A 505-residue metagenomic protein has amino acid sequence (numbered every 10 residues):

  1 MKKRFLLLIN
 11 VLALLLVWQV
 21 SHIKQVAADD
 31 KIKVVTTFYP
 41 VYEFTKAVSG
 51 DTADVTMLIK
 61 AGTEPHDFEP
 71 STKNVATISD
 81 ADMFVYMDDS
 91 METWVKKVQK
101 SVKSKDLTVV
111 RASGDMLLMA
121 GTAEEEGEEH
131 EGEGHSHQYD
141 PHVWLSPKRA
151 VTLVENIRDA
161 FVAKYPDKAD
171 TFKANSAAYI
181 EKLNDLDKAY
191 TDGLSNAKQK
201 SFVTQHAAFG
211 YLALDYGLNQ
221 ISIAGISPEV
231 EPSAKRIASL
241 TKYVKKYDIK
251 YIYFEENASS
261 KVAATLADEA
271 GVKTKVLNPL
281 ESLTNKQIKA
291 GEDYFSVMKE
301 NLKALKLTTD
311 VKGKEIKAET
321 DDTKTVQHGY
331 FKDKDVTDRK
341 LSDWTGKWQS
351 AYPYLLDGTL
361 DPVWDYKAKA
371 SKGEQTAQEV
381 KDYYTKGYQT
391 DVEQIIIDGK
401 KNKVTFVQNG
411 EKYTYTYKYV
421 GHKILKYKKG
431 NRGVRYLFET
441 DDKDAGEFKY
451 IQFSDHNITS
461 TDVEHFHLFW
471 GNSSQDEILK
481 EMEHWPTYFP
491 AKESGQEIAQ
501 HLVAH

Functional and structural regions predicted by a protein language model:
F5-N10, V17-D335, S342, K347 (+4 more regions): Extracytoplasmic metal-acquisition and chelation regions
F202, K386-N431: Mid-length scaffold segments of soluble, non-membrane domains
Y211-A213, G358-T359, Y415: Short acidic/glycine-rich loop or secondary-structure boundary segments that cap or lie
Y330-D333, D338, Q349-K401, D441-I458: Short, solvent-exposed loop/hinge segments that bridge or flank secondary-structure elements
K412, T416-D462: An exposed acidic His-Trp-rich patch
F466-W470: Conserved glycine(s) in the ABC-transporter nucleotide-binding domain "signature"
